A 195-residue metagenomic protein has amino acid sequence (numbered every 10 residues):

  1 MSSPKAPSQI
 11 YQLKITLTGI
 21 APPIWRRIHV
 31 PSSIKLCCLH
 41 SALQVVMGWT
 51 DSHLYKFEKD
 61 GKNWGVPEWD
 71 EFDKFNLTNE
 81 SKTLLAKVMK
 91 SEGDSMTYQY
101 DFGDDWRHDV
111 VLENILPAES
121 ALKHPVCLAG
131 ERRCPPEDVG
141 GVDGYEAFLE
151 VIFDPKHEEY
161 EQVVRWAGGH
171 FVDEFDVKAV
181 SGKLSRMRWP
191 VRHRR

Functional and structural regions predicted by a protein language model:
M1-R195: Short linear regulatory motifs enriched in tryptophan with gly/pro/ser
